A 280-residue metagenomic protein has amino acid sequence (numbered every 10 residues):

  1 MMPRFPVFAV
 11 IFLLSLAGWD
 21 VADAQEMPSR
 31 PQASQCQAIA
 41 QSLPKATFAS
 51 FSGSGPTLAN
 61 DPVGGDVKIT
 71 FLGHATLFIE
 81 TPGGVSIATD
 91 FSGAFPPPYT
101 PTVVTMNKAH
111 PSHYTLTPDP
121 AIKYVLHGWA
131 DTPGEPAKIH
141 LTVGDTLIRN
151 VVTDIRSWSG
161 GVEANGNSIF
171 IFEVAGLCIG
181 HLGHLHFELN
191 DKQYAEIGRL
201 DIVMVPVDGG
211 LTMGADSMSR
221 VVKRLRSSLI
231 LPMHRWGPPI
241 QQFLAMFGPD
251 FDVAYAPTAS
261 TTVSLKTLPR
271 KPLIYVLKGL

Functional and structural regions predicted by a protein language model:
M1-F5: Positively charged n-region of N-terminal signal peptides that target proteins for export
V7, N60-V63, F95, T132-G134 (+6 more regions): Residue-level signal for the start and early helices of compact helical domains
V7-G18: Bacterial N-terminal signal peptides
L14, I69, G160-V162: Generic marker of residues within folded, mature protein domains
G18-R156, L177-L182, D201-V205, H234 (+2 more regions): Metallo-beta-lactamase
I155-L225, W236-M246: Active-site-proximal loop/helix segments of hydrolase catalytic cores
